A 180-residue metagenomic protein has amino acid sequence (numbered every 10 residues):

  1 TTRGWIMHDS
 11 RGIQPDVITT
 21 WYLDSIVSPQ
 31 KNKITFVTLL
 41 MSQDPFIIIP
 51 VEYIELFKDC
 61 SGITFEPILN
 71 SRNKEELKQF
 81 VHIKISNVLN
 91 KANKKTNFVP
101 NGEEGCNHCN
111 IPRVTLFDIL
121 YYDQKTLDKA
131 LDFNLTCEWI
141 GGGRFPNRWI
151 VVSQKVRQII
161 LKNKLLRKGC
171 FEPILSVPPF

Functional and structural regions predicted by a protein language model:
T1-P45, G62, K168, V177-P178: Short linear motifs embedded in intrinsically disordered, proline/glycine-rich low-complexity segments
T1-T20, L89-N134: Cys/His-rich short segments
T38-F46, G141-R148: Extended, non-catalytic structural segments that build the interaction scaffolds of large macromolecular assemblies
I47-I54, I150-K155: Short coil/turn motifs at helix boundaries and re-entrant loops, enriched in small/polar and proline residues
E52-S61, I159-N163: Short active-site loop/helix that positions an aromatic residue
G62-E75, T115-D123, R167-P178: Short glycine-rich, low-complexity/disordered patches
L69-F98: Short, charged low-complexity linear segments at domain edges
Y121-F180: C-terminal structured interaction module
